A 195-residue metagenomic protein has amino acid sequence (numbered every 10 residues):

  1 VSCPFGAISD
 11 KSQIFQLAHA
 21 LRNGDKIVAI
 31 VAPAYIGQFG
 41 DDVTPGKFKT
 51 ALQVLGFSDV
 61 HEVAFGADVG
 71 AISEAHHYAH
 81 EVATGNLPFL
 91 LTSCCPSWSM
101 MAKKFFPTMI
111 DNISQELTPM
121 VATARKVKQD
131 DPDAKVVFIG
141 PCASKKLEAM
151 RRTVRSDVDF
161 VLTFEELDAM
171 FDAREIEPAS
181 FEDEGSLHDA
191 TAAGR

Functional and structural regions predicted by a protein language model:
V1-G6: Cysteine-centered iron-sulfur cluster-binding motifs in ferredoxin-type domains/subunits of redox enzymes
D10-R195: Iron-sulfur-associated redox domains of electron-transfer enzymes in respiratory and anaerobic energy metabolism
